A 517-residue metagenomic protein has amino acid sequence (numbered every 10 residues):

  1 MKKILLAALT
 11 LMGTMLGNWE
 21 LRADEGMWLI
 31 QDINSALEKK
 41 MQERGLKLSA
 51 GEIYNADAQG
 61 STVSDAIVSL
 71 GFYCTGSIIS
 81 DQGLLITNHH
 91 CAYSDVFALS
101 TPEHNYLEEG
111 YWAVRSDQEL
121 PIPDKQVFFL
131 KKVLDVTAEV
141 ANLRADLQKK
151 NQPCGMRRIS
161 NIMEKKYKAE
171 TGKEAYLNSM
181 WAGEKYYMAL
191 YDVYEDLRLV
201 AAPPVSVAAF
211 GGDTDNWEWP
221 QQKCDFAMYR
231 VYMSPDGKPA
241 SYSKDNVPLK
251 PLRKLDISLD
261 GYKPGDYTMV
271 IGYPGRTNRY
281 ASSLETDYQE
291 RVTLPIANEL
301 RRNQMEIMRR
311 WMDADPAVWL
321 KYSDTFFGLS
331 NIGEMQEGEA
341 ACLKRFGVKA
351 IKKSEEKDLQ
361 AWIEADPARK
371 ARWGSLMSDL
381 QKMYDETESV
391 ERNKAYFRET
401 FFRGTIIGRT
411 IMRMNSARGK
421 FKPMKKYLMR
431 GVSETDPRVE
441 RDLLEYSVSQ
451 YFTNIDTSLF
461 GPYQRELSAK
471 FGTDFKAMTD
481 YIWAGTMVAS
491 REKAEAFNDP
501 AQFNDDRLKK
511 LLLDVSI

Functional and structural regions predicted by a protein language model:
M1-A8: Bacterial N-terminal signal peptides that target proteins for export
L5, W19-I517: Terminal presequence/propeptide segments associated with secretion/organelle targeting and zymogen/polyprotein
T10-L11, L21: Cleavable N-terminal signal peptides
